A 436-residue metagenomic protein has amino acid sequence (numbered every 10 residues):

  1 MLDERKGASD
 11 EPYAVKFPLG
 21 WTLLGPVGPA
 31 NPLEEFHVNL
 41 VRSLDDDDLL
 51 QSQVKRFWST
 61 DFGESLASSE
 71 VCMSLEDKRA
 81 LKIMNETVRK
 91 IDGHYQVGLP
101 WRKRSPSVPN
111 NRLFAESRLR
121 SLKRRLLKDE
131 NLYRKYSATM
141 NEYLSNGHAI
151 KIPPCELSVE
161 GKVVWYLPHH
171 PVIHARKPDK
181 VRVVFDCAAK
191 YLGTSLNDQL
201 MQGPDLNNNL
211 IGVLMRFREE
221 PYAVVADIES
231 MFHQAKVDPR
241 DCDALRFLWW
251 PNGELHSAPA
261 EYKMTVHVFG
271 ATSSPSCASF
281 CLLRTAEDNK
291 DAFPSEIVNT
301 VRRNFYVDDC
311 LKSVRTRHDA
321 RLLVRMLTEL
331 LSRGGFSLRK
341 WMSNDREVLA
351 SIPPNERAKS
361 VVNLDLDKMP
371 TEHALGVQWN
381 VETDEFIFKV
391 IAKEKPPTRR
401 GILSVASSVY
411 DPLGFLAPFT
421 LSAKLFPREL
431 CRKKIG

Functional and structural regions predicted by a protein language model:
M1-E219, V225, W250-P251, L255 (+6 more regions): Intrinsically disordered, low-complexity regulatory segments at domain boundaries and processing junctions
L2, S276-C281, P418-L425: Short hydrophobic alpha-helical segments that form membrane-spanning helices or hydrophobic packing faces of helical
R218-S295: Conserved polymerase palm-domain catalytic core
V268-S273, D309-H318: A generic structural motif
A278, T316-L323: Residues at alpha-helix caps and immediate loop-helix transition turns in enzyme cores, especially N- and C-cap
N304: Active-site alpha-helix of zinc metalloproteases
